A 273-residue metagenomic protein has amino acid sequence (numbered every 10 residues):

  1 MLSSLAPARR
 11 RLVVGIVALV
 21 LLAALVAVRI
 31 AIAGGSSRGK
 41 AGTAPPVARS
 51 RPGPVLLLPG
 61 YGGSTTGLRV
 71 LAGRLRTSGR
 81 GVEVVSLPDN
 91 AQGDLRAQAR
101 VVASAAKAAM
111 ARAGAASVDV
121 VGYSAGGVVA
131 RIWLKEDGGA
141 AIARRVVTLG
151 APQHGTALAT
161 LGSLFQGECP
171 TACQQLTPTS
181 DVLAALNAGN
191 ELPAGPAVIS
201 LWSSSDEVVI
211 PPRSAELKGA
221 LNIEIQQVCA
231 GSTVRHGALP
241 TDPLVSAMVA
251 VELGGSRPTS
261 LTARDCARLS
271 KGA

Functional and structural regions predicted by a protein language model:
M1-L58, G62-T77, T262-A273: Flexible, membrane-associating and regulatory peripheral segments of lipid-active enzymes
L21, A91-G93, V228-T233: A short acidic, often aromatic-flanked loop/helix-cap motif at beta-alpha or helix-coil junctions that lines enzyme
G53-P59, T66, G81-V85, L95-G189: Serine-dependent carboxylesterase/thioesterase catalytic core of lipase-like alpha/beta-hydrolase/SGNH enzymes
P59, G63, N90, G237: Conserved aromatic-histidine-acidic binding/catalytic patches
A72-Q92: Conserved alpha/beta-hydrolase
P88, Q92, A115-V120, T259-D265: Surface-exposed patches in mature extracellular/periplasmic domains of secreted proteins
N90-G93, A97, P240: Short, surface-exposed alpha-helical recognition segments that flank or form part of ligand/macromolecule-binding
K135-A273: Helical cap/lid subdomain of alpha/beta-hydrolase-fold lipid enzymes that gates access to the catalytic pocket
